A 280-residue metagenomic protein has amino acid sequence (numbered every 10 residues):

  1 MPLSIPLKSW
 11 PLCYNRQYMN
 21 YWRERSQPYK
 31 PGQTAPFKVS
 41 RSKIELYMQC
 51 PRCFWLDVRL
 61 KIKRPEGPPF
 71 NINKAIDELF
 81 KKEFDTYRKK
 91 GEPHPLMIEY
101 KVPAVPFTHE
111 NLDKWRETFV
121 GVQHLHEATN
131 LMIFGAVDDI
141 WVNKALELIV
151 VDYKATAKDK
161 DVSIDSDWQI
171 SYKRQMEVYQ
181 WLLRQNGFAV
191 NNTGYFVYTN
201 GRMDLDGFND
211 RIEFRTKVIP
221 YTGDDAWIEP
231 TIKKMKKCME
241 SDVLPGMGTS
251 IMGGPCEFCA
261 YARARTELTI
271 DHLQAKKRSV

Functional and structural regions predicted by a protein language model:
P2-N143, E147, R278-V280: Metal-dependent nuclease catalytic cores that hydrolyze phosphodiester bonds in DNA/RNA, characterized by
P6, L12, M19-E24, Y29-G32 (+2 more regions): Metal-dependent nuclease catalytic regions and adjoining charged, substrate-binding loops involved in nucleic-acid end
C50, F84, Y179, I228 (+1 more regions): A residue-level signal for conserved active-site and pocket-lining positions in enzyme catalytic cores
W55-L56, K63-P65, K158-V162, R202-D206 (+1 more regions): Short catalytic/ligand-binding loop motif for oxyanion handling, primarily in non-cytosolic enzymes, centered on
I62, K90, A145, A157 (+2 more regions): Short loop/turn segments at secondary-structure transitions that flank enzyme active sites
K82-T86, E177, W181, K233: A broad, structural surface signal
W115-P230: Mg2+/Mn2+-dependent nuclease catalytic core
